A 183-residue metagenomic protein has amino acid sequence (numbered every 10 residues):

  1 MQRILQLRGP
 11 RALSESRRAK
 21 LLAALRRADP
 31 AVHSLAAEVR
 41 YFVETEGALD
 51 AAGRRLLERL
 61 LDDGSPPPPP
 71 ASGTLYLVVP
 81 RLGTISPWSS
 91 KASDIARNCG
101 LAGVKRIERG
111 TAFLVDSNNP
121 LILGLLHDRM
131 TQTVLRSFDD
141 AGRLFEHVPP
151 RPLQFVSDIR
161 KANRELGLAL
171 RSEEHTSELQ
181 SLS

Functional and structural regions predicted by a protein language model:
M1-S177, S181: Core nucleic-acid recognition elements
